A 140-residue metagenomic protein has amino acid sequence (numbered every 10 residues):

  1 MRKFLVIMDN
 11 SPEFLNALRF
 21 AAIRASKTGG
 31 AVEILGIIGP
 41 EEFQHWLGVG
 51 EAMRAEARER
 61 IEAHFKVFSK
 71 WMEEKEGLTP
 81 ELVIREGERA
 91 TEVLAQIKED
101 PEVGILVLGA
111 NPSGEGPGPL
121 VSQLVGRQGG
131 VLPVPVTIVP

Functional and structural regions predicted by a protein language model:
R2-G48: Small/aliphatic-rich secondary-structure junction motif
E33-L35, E81-R85, T137-V139: General small-molecule cofactor/ligand-binding pocket signal
E41-E42, A90, E115: Generic structural signal for helix capping and beta-alpha/helix-loop junctions
V49-M53, K98-P101: Short, hinge-like loop/turn segments at secondary-structure boundaries
E51-A63: A short acidic, glycine-rich active-site loop that binds or catalyzes chemistry on phosphate/adenosine moieties
E73-L106: Structural beta-alpha unit
I97-P140: Gly/Ser-rich helix-loop-strand patches that form or flank binding pockets for ribonucleotide-derived cofactors
